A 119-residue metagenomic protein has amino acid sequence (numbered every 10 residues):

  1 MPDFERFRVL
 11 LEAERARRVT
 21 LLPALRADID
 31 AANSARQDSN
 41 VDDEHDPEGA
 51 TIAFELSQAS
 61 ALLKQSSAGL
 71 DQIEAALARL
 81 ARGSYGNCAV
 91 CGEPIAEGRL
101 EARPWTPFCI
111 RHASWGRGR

Functional and structural regions predicted by a protein language model:
M1-R82, R119: Interaction interfaces in information-processing and related assembly proteins
L11, C91, L100: Residue-level signature of catalytic and energy-coupling elements of molecular machines, predominantly ATP/GTP-dependent
R17, I95, P107-F108: Short alpha-helical
A81-Y85, W105: Short metal-coordination and nucleic-acid-contact micro-motifs, chiefly zinc-binding Cys/His arrays
V90-C91, R111: Short, cysteine/histidine-rich loop/knuckle motifs that typically chelate Zn2+
I95-A96, S114-R117: Short functional micro-motifs and their immediate structural scaffolds
G98-R103, R119: Short Cys/His-rich "knuckle" micro-motifs
R103-S114: Cysteine-rich micro-motifs
